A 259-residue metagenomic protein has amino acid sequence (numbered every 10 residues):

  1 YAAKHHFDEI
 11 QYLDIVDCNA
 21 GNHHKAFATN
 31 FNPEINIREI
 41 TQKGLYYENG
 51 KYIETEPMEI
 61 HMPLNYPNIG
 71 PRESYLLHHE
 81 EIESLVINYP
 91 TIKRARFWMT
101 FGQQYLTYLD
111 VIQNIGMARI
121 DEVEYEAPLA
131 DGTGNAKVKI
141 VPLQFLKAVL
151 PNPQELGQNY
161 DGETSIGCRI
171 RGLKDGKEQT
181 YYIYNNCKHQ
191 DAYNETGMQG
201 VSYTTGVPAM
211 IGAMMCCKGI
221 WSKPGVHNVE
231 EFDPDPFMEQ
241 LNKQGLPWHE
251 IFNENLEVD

Functional and structural regions predicted by a protein language model:
A2-D259: C-terminal catalytic/substrate-binding lobe primarily of soluble NAD(P)-dependent oxidoreductases
